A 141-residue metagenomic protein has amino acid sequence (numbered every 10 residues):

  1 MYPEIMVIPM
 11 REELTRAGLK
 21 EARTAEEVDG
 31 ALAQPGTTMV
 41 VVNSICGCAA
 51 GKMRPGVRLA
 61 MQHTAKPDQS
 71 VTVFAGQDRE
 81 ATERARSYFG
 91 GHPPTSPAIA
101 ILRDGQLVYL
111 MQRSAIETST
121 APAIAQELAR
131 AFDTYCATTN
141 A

Functional and structural regions predicted by a protein language model:
M1-G36, C136-N140: N-terminal leader/targeting and pre-domain segments
M6-E13, R58-P67: Short helix-loop-beta junction
M10, S44, A49-V57, Q69-S70 (+3 more regions): Amphipathic alpha-helical interface surfaces
R23, T72-F74, I101: Structural signal for conserved beta-strand scaffold positions within catalytic alpha/beta enzyme cores
G30-T64: Local sequence-structure signature of Cys/Sec-based thiol-disulfide redox active-site neighborhoods
V42, A65-R84: Thiol-based oxidoreductase modules, predominantly thioredoxin-like and allied folds used for disulfide exchange
T82-S96: Short acidic (Asp/Glu) patches
P93-T139: Non-catalytic, surface beta->alpha helical segment in thiol-disulfide oxidoreductase systems
